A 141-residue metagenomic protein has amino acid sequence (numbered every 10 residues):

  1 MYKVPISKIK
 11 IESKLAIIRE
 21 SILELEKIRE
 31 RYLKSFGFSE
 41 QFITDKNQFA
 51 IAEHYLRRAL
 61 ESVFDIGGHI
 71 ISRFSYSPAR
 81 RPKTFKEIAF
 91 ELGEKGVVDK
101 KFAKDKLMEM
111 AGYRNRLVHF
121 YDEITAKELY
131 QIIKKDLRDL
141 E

Functional and structural regions predicted by a protein language model:
M1-E141: Solvent-exposed interaction patches of small proteins and small membrane subunits
